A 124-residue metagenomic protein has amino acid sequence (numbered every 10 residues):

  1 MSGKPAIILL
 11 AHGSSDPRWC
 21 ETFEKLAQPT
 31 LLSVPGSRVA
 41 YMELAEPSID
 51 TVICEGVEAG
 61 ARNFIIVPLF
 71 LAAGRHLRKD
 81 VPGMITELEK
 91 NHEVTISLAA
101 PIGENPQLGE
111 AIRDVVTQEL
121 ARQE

Functional and structural regions predicted by a protein language model:
M1-E124: Active-site-proximal alpha-helix that buttresses catalytic centers in soluble enzyme cores
